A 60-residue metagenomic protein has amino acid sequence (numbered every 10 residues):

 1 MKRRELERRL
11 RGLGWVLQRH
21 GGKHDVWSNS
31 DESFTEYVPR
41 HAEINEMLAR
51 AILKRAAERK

Functional and structural regions predicted by a protein language model:
M1-R19, S30-K60: Basic nucleic-acid-binding interfaces
H24-S28: Minor-groove-contacting beta-hairpin "wing" of winged helix-turn-helix DNA-binding domains
